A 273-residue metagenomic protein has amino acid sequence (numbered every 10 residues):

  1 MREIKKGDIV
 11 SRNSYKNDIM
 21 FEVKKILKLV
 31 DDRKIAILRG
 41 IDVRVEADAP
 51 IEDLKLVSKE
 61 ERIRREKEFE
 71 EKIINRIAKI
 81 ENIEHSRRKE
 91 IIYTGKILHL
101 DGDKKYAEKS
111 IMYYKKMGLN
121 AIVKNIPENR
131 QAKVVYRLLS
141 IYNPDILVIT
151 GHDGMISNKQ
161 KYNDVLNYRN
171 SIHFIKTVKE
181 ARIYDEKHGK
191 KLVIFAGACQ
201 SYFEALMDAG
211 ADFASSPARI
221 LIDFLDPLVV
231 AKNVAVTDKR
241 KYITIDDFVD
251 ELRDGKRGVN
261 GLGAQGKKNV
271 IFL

Functional and structural regions predicted by a protein language model:
R2-K5: Short, well-ordered loop/turn sites that connect or cap secondary structure elements
N17-K28: Short beta-strand-centered aromatic/proline hotspots
L29-R39: Short, solvent-exposed secondary-structure boundary/capping segments
I41-R88: Intrinsically disordered, low-complexity, charged/polar segments
I111-I122: Short helix-loop-beta junction
L139-D153, A211: Proline-aspartate-enriched helix->loop->beta-strand connector
K176-I222: Catalytic cores of nucleophile-dependent amide-cleaving enzymes
A218-L273: C-terminal functional extensions of proteins
